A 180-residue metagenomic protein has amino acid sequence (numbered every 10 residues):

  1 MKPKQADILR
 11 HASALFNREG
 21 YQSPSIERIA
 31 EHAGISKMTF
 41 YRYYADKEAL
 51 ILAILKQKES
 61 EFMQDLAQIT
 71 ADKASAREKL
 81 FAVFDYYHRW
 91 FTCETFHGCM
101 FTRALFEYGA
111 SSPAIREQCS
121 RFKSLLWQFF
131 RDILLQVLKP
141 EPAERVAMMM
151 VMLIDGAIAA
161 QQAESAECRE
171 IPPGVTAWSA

Functional and structural regions predicted by a protein language model:
M1-E19, S23-H32, A49: Basic, helix-initiating cap at the start of DNA-binding domains
G34-Y44: Short hydrophobic/aromatic patch on the recognition helix
E48-L50, A104: A secondary-structure capping/hinge motif
I51-K58: Alpha-helical DNA-contacting segments of helix-turn-helix folds
A53, A67-C93, A147-M150: Hydrophobic alpha-helical connector segments
E78, S111-Q136: Amphipathic alpha-helical packing segments from all-alpha helical-bundle domains
C93-P113, E117: Amphipathic alpha-helical segments used for helix-helix packing
R116-R121, V137-W178: Hydrophobic/aromatic-rich alpha-helical bundle segments in the mid-to-C-terminal region
